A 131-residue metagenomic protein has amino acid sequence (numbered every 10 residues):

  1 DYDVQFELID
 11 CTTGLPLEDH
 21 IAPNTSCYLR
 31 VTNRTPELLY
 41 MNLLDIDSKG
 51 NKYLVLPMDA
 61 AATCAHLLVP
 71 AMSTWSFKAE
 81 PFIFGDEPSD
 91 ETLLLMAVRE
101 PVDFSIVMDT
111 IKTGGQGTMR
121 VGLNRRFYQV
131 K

Functional and structural regions predicted by a protein language model:
D1-K131: Secretory-pathway glycoprotein ectodomains that are cysteine- and/or Ser/Thr/Pro-rich
